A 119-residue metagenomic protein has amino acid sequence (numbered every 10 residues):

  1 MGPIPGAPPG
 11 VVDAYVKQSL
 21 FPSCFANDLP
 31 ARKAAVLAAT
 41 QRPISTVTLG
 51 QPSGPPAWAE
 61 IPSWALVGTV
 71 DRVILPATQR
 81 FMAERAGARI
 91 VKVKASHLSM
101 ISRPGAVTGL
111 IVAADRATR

Functional and structural regions predicted by a protein language model:
M1-G54: Helix-rich cap/lid subdomain of alpha/beta-hydrolase
L20, V36, T78-F81, A106-L110: Alpha-helical elements of Rossmann-like donor-binding domains used by nucleotide-donor carbohydrate transfer enzymes
R42, E60-I61, R85-R89: Short glycine/proline-enriched coil/turn segments at helix->beta-strand junctions
S53-P55, T69-V70: Glycine-rich beta-alpha junction loops
P56, M100: Small/polar glycine-rich anion-binding or flexible loop at a beta-alpha turn
A59, W64-V67: Short beta-strand/loop motif that positions the catalytic acidic residue of the alpha/beta-hydrolase fold
T69-K94, I101, A114: Conserved loop-alpha-helix segment in the C-terminal half of the alpha/beta-hydrolase fold that carries the catalytic
I101-A117: Post-His helix in hydrolase/transferase enzymes
